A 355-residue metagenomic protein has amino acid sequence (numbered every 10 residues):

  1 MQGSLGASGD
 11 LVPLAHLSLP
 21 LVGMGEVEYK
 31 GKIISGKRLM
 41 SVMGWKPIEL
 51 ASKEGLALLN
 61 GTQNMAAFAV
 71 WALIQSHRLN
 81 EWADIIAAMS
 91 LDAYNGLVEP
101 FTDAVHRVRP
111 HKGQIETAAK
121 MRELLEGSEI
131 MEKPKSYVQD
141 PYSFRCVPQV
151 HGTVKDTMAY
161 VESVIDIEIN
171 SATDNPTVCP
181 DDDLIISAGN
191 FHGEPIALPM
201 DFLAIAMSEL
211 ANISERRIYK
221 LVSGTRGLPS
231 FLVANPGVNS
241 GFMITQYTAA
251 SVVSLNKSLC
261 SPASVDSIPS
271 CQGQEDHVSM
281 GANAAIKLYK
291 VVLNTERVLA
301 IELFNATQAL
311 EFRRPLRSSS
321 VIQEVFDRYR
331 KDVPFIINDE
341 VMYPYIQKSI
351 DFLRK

Functional and structural regions predicted by a protein language model:
M1-E28: Hydrophobic alpha-helical hairpins/lids featuring a short glycine-rich hinge
P20-K355: C-terminal auxiliary extensions adjacent to catalytic cores
